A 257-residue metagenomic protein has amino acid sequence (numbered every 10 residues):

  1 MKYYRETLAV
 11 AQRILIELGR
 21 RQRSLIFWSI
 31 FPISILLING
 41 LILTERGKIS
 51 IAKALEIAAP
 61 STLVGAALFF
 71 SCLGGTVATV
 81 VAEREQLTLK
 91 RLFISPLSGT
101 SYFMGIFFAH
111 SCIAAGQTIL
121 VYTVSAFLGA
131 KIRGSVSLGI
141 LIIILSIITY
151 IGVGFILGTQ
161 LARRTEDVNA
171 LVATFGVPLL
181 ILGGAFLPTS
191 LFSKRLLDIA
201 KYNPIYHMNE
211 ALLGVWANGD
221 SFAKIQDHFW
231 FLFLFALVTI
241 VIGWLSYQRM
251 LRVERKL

Functional and structural regions predicted by a protein language model:
Y3-Y4, R13-Q86, T118, A130-G139 (+2 more regions): Transmembrane helix-boundary elements of multi-pass transport/secretion proteins, especially ABC-type permease modules
A9, R13-E17, K90-I94, D198-K201 (+1 more regions): Short amphipathic alpha-helical coupling elements at transmembrane boundaries
R23-S24, S101, I106, D198: Residue-level recognition of membrane-helix boundary sites in multi-pass small-molecule transporters
I38-E45, L161-Y202: Transmembrane helix segments
G40-T44, A82, S95, A126 (+7 more regions): Transmembrane helix-loop junction
T79-S111: Helix-loop-helix units of permease transmembrane domains in multi-pass membrane transporters, especially ABC
G99, F103-A173, F222-F233, L237-S246: Alpha-helical transmembrane segments and their short interhelical loops
A185-H228: Terminal transmembrane helical anchor/hairpin motif
